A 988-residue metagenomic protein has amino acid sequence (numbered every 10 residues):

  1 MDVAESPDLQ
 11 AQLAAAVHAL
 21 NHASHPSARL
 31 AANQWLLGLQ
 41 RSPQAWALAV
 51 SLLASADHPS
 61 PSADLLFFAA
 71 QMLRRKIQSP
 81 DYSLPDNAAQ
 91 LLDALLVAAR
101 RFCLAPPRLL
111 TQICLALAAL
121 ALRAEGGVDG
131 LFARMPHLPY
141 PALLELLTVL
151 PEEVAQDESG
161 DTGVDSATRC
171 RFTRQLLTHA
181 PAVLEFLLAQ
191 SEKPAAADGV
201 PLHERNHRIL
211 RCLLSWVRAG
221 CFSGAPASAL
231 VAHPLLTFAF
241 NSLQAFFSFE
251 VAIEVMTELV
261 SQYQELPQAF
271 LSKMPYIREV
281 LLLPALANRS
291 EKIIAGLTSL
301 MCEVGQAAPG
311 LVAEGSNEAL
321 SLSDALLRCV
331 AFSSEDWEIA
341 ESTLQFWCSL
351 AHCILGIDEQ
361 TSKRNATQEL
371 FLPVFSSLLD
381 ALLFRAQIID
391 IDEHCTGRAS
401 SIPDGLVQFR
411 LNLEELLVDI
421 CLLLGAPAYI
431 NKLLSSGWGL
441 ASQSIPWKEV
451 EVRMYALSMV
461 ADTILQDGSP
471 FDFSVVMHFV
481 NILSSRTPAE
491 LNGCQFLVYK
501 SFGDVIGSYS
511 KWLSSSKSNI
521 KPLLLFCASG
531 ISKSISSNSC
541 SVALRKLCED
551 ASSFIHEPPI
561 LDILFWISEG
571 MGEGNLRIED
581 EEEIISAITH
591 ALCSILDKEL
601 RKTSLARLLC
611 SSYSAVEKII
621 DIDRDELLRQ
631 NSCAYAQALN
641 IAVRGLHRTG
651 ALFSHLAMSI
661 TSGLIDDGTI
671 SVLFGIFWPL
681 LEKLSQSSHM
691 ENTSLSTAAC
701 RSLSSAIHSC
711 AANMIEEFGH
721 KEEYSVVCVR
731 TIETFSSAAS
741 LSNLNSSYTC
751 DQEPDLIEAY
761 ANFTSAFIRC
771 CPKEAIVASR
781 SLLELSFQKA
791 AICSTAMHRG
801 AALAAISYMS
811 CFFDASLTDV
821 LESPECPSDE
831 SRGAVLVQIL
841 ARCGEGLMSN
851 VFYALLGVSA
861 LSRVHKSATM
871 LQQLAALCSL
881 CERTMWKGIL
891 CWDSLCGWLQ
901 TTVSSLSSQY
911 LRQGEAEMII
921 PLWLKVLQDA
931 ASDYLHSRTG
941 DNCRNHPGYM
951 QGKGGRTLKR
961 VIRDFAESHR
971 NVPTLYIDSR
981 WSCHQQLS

Functional and structural regions predicted by a protein language model:
D2-S988: Karyopherin-beta/Importin-beta family HEAT-repeat alpha-solenoid scaffold
